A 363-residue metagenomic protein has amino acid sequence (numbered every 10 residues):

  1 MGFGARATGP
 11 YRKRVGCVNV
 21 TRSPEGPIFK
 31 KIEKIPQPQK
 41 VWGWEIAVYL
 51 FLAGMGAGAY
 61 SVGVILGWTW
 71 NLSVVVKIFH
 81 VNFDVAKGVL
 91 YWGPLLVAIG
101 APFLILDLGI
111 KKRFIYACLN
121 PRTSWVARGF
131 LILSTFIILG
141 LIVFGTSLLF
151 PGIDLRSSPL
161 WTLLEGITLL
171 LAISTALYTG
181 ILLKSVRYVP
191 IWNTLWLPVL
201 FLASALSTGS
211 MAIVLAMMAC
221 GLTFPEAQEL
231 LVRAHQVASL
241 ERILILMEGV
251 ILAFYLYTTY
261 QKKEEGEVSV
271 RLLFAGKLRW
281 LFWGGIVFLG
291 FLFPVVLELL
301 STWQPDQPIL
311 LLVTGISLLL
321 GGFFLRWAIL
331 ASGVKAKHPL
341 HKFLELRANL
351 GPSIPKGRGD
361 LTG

Functional and structural regions predicted by a protein language model:
M1-V48, Y116-R122, E267-K277, A331-G363: Extramembrane terminal tails and long inter-domain/linker segments of multi-pass membrane proteins
A7-I32, Q37, M55-K77, T162-L163 (+1 more regions): Extended hydrophobic/aromatic-rich secondary-structure runs
W42, F51, M55, G93-L96: N-terminal signal-anchor/initial transmembrane insertion module of eukaryotic multi-pass membrane proteins
W42-W44, L106, T123, P190 (+1 more regions): Flexible, active-site-adjacent loop/turn segments at secondary-structure boundaries
Y49-M55, N71-V74, N120-V126, L131-T314 (+1 more regions): Long, contiguous internal "core" modules enriched in hydrophobic/ aromatic residues
A59-I132: Membrane helical hairpin/interfacial module
L66, A101-L104, V143-T146, M217 (+1 more regions): Charged/polar positions within long, soluble alpha-helices
W70, L108-K111, F254-L256, W327-P339: Juxtamembrane/interface segments at transmembrane-helix termini
